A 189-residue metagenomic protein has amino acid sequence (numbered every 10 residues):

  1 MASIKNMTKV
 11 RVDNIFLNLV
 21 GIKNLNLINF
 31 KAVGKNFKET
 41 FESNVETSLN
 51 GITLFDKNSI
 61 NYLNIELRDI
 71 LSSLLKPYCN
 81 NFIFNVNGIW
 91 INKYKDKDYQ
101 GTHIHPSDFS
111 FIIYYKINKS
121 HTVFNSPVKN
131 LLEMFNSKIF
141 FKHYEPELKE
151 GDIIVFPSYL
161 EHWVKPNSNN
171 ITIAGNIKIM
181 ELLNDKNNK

Functional and structural regions predicted by a protein language model:
A2-F82, W90, K97-Q100: Non-heme Fe(II)/2-oxoglutarate
F16-N18, P106-D108, N170: A general secondary-structure signal for short beta-strands and their flanking turns/coil in non-transmembrane regions
G21, F109-F111, I173-G175: Hydrophobic residues positioned within well-ordered beta-strands of beta-sheet architectures
L54-F55, D152, Y159: Generic detector of bulky aromatic hydrophobic side chains
N85: Acidic catalytic patch
G88-V155, K165, M180-L183: Catalytic core of non-heme Fe(II) oxygenases with the double-stranded beta-helix
V123-N125, N170, A174-K189: Double-stranded beta-helix
L160-I173: Ligand-binding loop in jelly-roll beta-barrel domains
